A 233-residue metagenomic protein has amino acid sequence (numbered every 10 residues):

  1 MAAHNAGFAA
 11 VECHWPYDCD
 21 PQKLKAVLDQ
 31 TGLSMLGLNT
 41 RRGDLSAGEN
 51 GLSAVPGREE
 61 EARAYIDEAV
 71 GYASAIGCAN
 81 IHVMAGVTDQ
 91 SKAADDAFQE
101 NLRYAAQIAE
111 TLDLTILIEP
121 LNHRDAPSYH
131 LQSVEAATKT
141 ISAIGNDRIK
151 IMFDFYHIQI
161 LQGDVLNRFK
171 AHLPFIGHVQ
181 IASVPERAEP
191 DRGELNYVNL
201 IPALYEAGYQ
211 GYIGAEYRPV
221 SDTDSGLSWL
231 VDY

Functional and structural regions predicted by a protein language model:
M1-A75, E110, N146, Q162 (+2 more regions): N-terminal pre-domain/capping segments
M1-H4, G77, T115, L131-F153 (+1 more regions): Histidine-acidic metal/acid-base catalytic patches
E12, G37-N39, H82, L117 (+2 more regions): Conserved beta-strand positions in the central sheet of alpha/beta enzyme cores
C13, G51, V55, V87 (+4 more regions): Generic anion/oxyanion-binding catalytic loop in active/binding sites
W15-P16, E61, A97, Y129 (+2 more regions): Residues that cap or flank secondary-structure elements
Y17, R41-D44, A85-D89, P120-R124 (+3 more regions): Active-site-proximal loop/turn and secondary-structure-junction residues that shape catalytic pockets, frequently
D44-G48, G77-H82, V179-I181: Short, basic/glycine-rich phosphate-binding loops at helix/coil junctions that contact nucleotide phosphates
L52-K150: Active-site acidic/histidine proton-transfer and metal-coordination neighborhood in alpha/beta enzyme cores
